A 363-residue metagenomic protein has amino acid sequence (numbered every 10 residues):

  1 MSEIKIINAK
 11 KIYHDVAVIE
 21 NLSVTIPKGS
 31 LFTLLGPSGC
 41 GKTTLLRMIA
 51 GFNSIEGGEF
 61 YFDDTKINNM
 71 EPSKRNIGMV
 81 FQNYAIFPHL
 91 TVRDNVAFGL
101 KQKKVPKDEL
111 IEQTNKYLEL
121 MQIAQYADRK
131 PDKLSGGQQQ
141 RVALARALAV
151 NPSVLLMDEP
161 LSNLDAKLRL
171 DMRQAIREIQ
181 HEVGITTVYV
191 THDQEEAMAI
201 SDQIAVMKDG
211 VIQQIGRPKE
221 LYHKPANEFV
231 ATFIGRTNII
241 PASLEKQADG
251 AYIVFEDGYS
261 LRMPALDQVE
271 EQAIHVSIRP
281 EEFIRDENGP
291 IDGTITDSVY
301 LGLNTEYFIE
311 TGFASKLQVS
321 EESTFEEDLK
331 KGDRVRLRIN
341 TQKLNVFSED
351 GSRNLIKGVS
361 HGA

Functional and structural regions predicted by a protein language model:
K5, T25, Y61, R336-R338: ABC ATPase nucleotide-binding domain
L31, P72-F229: ABC ATPase nucleotide-binding domains
L35-P37: The feature captures the beta-strand-to-loop junction immediately N-terminal to the Walker
A50: Helix-to-loop junction immediately C-terminal to a conserved catalytic motif
E56-E59, E109, D209, P241: Conserved coupling/switch loops of ABC nucleotide-binding domains, chiefly the family-specific signature
G58-K66: Conserved ABC transporter NBD signature motif
T237, A248-A363: Non-catalytic connector elements of ABC transporters
